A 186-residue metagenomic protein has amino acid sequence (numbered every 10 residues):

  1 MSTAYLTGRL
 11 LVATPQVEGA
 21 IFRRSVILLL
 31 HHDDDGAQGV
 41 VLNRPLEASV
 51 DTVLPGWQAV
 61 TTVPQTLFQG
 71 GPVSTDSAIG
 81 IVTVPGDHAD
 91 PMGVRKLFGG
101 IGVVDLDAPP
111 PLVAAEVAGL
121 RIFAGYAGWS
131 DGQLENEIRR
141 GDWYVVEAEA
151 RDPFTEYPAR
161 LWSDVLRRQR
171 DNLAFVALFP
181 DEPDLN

Functional and structural regions predicted by a protein language model:
M1-N186: A short aromatic-anchored loop/beta-hairpin motif
